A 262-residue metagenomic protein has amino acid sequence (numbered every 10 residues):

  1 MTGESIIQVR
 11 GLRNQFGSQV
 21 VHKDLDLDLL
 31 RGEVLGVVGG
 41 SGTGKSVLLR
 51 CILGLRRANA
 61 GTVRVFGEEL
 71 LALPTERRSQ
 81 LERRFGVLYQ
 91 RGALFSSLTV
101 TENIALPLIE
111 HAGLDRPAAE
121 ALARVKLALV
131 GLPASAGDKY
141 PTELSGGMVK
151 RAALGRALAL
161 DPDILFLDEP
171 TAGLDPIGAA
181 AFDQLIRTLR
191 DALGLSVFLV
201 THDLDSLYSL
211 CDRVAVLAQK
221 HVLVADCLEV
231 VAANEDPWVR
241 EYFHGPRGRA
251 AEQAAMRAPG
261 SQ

Functional and structural regions predicted by a protein language model:
V38-G40: The feature captures the beta-strand-to-loop junction immediately N-terminal to the Walker
L53: Helix-to-loop junction immediately C-terminal to a conserved catalytic motif
E69, P117-S135: Conserved ABC ATPase "signature" region
Y140-L144, M148: Conserved ABC ATPase signature
A159-D163: A short, proline-enriched helix->beta-strand linker immediately N-terminal to the Walker B motif in ABC-type P-loop
L165-D168: Catalytic Walker B motif of ABC-type/P-loop ATPase nucleotide-binding domains
